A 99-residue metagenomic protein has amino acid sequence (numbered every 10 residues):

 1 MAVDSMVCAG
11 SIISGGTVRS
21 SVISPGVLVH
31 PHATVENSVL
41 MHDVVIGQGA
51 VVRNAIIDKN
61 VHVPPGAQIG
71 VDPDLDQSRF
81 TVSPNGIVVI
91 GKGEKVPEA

Functional and structural regions predicted by a protein language model:
M1-A99: Left-handed beta-helix
